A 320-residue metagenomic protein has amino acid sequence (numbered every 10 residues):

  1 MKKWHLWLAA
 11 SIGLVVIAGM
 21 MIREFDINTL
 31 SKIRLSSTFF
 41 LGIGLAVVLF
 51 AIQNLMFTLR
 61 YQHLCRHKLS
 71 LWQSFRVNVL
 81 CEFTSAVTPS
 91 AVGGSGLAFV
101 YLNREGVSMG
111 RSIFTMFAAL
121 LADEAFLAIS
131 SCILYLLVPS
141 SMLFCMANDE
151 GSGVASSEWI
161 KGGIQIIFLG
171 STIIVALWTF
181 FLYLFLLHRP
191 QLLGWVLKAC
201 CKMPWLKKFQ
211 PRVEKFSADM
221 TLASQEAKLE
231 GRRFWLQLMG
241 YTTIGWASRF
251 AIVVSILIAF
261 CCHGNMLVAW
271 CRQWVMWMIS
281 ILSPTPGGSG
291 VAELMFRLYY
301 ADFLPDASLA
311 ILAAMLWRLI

Functional and structural regions predicted by a protein language model:
M1-S70: Anchoring transmembrane alpha helix of integral membrane proteins
M1-T29, T84-P204, T285, S289-I320: Transmembrane helix-loop-helix hairpins in multi-pass inner-membrane proteins
L8, F40-V47, F75-R76, I113 (+5 more regions): Hydrophobic alpha-helical transmembrane segments
V48, L80, A118-A125, G240 (+3 more regions): Hydrophobic residues within alpha-helical transmembrane segments of multi-pass solute transporters/permease subunits
M56-H63, V79, A98, R249-I256 (+3 more regions): Hydrophobic/aromatic residues in alpha-helical transmembrane segments
Q73-V79, W246-V254, N265-I281: Hydrophobic alpha-helical segments embedded in the membrane of multi-pass proteins
V77-F83, L193-M220: Juxtamembrane inter-helical linkers in multi-pass membrane proteins
F209-F260: Alpha-helical transmembrane segments and their immediate interhelical loop/hinge regions in multi-pass membrane
